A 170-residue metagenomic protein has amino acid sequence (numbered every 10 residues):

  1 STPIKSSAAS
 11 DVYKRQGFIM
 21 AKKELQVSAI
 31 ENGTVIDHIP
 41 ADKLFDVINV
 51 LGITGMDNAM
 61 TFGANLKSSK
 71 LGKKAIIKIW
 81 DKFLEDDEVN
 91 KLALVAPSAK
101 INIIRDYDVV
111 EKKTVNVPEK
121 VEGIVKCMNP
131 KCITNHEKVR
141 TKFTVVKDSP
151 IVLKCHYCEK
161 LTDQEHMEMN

Functional and structural regions predicted by a protein language model:
S1-Q16: Single conserved hydrophobic/aromatic residue that forms the stacking wall/gate of nucleotide- or nucleobase-binding
K5, N58, I151: Residue-level signal for beta-strand positions within conserved beta-sheet cores that form or flank
G17-K113: Interaction interfaces in information-processing and related assembly proteins
V109-N170: Cys/His-clustered metal-coordination modules, chiefly Zn-binding fingers
